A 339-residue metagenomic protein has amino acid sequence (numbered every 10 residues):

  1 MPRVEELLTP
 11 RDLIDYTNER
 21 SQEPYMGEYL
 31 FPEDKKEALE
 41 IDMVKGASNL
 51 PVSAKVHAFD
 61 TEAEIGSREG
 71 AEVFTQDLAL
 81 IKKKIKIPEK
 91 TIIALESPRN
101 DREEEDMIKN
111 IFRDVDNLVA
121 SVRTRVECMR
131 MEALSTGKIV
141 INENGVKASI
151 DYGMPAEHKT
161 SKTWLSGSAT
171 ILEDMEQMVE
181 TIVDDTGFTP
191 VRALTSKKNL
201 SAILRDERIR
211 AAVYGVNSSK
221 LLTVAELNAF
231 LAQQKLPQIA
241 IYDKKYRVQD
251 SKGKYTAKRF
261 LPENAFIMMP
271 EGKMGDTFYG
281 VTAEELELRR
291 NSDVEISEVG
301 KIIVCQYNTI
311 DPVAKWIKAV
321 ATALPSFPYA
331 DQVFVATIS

Functional and structural regions predicted by a protein language model:
M1-E40, S326-S339: N-terminal alpha-helical "arm" segments
F31-S97: Assembly/oligomerization interface modules of large self-assembling protein complexes
A38-D42, R192-S196, I241: A structural signal for short, well-ordered beta-strand segments and their strand-loop junctions that often border
N49-P51, T61-E62, I150-G153, H158-S166: Charged, low-complexity intrinsically disordered segments
K55, S166-T170: Extended, non-catalytic structural segments that build the interaction scaffolds of large macromolecular assemblies
A79-G153, T170, D174, I182-K197 (+1 more regions): Long, contiguous amphipathic alpha-helices that act as assembly "spine/axial" helices in icosahedral shell and virion
M175-F230: Ordered core of a single globular domain
R210, G215-S339: Sequence/fold signature of self-assembling virion shell proteins
